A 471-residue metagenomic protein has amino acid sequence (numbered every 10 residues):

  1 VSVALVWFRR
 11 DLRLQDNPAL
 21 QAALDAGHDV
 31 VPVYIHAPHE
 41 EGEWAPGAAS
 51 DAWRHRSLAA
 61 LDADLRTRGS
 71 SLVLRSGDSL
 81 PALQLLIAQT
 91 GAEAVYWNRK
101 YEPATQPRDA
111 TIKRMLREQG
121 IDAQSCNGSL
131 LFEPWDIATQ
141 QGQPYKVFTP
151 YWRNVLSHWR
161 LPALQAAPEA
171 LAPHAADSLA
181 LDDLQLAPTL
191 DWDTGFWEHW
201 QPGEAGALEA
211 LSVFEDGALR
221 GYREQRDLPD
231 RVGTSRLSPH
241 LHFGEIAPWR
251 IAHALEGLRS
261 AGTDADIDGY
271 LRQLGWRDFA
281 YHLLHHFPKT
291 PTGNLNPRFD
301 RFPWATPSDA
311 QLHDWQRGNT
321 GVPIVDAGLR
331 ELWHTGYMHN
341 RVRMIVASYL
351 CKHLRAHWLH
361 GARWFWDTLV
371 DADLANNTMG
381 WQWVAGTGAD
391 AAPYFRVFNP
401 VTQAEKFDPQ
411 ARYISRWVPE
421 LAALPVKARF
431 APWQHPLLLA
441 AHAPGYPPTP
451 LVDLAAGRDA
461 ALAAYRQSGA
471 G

Functional and structural regions predicted by a protein language model:
V1-A163, R330, N376, A463-S468: Trp/Phe/Arg-rich N-terminal binding region typifying the photolyase-homology
R10, D109-A110, D278, V342-M344 (+1 more regions): Hydrophobic alpha-helical segments, especially transmembrane helices and their immediate juxtamembrane helical caps
A19, S57, L61, A207-A210 (+7 more regions): Alpha-helical packing segments of well-folded alpha/beta enzyme cores
S50, R54, G321, P450 (+1 more regions): Residue-level preference for long, well-ordered alpha-helices that form the structural scaffold of enzyme catalytic
I121, G142-F299, F407-D408, R412-G471: Glycine/tryptophan-enriched, flexible segments
V232-A423: Active-site-proximal binding-pocket segments
